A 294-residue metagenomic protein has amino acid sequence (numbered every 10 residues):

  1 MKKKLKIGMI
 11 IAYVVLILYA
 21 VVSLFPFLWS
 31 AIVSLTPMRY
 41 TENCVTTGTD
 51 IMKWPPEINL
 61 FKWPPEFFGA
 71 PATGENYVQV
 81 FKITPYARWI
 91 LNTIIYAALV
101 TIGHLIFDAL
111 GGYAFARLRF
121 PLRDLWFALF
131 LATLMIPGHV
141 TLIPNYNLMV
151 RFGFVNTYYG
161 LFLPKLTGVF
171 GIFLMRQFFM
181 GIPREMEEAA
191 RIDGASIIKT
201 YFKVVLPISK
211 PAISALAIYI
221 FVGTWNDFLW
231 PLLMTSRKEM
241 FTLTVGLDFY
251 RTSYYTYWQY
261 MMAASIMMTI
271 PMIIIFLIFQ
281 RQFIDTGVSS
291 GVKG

Functional and structural regions predicted by a protein language model:
K2-K4, G8-G294: A structural signal for multi-pass alpha-helical bundles of membrane permease subunits that mediate small-molecule
